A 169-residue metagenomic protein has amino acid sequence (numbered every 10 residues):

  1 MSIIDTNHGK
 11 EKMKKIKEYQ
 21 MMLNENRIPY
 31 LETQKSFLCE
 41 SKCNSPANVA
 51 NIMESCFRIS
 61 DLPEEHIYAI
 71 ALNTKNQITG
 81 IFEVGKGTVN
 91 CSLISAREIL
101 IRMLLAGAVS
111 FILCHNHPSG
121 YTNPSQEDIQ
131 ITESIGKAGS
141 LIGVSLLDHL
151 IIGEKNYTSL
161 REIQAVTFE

Functional and structural regions predicted by a protein language model:
M1-A106, I129-S145, N156-E169: N-terminal beta-strand/alpha-helix entry module and adjacent surface of metal-dependent catalytic domains
S110-G120, I151: Histidine-centered catalytic micro-motifs
T122-E127: Short, solvent-exposed loop/turn segments at secondary-structure boundaries
D148: Beta-strand-loop-alpha "switch" segments that mediate conformational coupling across diverse proteins
